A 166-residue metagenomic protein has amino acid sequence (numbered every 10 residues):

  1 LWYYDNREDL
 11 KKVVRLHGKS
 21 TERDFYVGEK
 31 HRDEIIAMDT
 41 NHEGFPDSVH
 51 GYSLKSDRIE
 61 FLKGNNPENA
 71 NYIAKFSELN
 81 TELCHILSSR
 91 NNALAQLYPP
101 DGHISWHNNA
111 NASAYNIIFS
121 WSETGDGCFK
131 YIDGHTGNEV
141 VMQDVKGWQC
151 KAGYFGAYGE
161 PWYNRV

Functional and structural regions predicted by a protein language model:
L1, Y163-V166: Short, intrinsically disordered, charge-balanced linker/junction segments flanking boundaries in proteins
L1-L87: Non-heme Fe(II)/2-oxoglutarate
N6, N41, N65-N71, N80 (+5 more regions): Detector for Asparagine
S89-W162: Catalytic core of non-heme Fe(II) oxygenases with the double-stranded beta-helix
